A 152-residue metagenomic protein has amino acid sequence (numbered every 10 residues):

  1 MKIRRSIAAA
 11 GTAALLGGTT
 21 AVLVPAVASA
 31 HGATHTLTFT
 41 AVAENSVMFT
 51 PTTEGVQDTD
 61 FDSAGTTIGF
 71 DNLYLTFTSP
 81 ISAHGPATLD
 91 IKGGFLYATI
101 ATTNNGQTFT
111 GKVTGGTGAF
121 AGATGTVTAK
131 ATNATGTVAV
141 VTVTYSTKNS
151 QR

Functional and structural regions predicted by a protein language model:
M1-S29: Secretory targeting and sorting signals
S29-R152: Beta-strand-enriched cores of mature, soluble protein domains
